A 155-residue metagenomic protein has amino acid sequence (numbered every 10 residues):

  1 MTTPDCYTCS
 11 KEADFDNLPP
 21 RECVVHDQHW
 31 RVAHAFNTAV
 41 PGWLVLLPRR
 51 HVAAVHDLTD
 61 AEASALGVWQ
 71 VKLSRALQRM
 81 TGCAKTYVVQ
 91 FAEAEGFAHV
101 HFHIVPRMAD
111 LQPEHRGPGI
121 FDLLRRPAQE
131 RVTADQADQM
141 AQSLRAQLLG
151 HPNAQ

Functional and structural regions predicted by a protein language model:
M1-Q155: HIT superfamily nucleotide-processing domains
